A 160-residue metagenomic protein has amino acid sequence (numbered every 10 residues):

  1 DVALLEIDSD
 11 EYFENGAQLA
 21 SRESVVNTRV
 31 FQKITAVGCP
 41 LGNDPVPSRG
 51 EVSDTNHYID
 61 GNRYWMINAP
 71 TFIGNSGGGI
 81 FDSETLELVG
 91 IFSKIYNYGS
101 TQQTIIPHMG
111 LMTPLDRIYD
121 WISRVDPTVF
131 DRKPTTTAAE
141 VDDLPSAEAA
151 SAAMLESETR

Functional and structural regions predicted by a protein language model:
D1-A3, D120-R160: PDZ/PDZ-like groove recognition
D1-V30, T35-V37, G42-P45, G61 (+1 more regions): Conserved active-site neighborhood of the chymotrypsin/trypsin-like protease fold
D8-L19, D44-S123: Active-site region of chymotrypsin-like
V30-K33, G38-G42, G74, A150-R160: Repeat-unit-sized solenoid/scaffold elements
